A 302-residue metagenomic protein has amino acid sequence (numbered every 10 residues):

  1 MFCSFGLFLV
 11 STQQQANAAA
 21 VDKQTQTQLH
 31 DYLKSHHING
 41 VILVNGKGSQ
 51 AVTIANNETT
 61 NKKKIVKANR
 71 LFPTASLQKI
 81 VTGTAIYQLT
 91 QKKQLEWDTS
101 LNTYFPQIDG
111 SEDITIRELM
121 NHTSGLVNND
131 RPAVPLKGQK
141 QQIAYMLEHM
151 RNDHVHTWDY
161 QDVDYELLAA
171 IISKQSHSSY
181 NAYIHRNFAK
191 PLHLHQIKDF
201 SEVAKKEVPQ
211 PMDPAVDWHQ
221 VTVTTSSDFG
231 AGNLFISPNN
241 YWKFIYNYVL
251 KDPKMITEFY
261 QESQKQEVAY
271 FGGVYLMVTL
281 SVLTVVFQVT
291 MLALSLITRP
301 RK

Functional and structural regions predicted by a protein language model:
M1-A18: Sec-dependent N-terminal signal peptides of Gram-positive bacterial secreted proteins and lipoproteins
Q14, A18, T284-V289: Ser/Thr/Asn(+Pro)-rich, low-complexity disordered segments
A18-S35: Short N-terminal segments immediately surrounding and downstream of signal-peptide cleavage
H30-K64, S281, S295: A short, well-structured edge-of-sheet supersecondary motif
K34-H36, I65, G110-D113, R151-D153 (+4 more regions): Extracellular/periplasmic catalytic domains that process cell-envelope and extracellular macromolecules
L43, H156, S281-L283, M291-K302: Short, surface-exposed beta-strand/loop micro-motifs that present aromatic residues
T60-Y160: Active-site-proximal loop and beta-strand segments within enzyme catalytic domains
I114-L280, T284-F287: Short, surface-exposed loop or secondary-structure junction motifs that flank catalytic or metal-binding residues
